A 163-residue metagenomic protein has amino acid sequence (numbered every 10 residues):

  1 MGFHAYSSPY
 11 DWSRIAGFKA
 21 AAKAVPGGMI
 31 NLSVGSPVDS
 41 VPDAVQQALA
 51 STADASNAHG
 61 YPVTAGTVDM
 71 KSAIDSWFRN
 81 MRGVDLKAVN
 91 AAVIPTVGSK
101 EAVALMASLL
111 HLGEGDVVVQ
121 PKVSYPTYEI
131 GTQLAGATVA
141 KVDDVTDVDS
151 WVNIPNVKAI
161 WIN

Functional and structural regions predicted by a protein language model:
G2-G98: N-terminal small-domain helix-loop-helix segment of the aminotransferase-like
A58-N163: Conserved core of the PLP fold type I
